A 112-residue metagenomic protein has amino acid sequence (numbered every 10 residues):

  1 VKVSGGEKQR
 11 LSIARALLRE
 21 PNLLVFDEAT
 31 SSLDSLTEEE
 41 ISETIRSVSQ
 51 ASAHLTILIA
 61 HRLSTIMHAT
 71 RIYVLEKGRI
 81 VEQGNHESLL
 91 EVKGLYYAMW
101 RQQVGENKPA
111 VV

Functional and structural regions predicted by a protein language model:
V1-V92: ABC-family ATPase nucleotide-binding domain "signature/switch" substructure
E91-V112: C-terminal boundary and immediately downstream tail of ABC-type ATPase nucleotide-binding domains
